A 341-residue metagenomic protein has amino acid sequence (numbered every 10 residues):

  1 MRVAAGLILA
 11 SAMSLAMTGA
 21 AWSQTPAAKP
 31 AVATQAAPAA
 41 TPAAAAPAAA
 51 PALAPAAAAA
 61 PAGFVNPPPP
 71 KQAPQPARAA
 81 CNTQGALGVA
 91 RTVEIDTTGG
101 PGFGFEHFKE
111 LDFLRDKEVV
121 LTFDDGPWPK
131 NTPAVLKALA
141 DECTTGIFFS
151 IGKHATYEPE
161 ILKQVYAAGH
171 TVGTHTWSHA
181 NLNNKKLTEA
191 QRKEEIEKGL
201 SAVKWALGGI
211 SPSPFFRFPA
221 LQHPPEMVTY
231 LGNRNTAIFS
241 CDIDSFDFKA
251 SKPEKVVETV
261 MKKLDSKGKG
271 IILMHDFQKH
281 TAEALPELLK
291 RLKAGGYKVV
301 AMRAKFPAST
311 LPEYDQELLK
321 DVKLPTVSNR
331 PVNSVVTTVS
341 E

Functional and structural regions predicted by a protein language model:
R2-G6, G19-T122, W128-D141, K255 (+2 more regions): N-terminal pre-catalytic segment of deacetylase/amide-hydrolase enzymes
S11-A20: Hydrophobic h-region of N-terminal signal peptides that target proteins for export in Gram-negative bacteria
C81-E189, E195-K204, G208-S213, G268 (+1 more regions): Active-site beta->alpha N-cap acidic-glycine motif
F123-G126, F149-K153, T176-W177, R217-L221 (+3 more regions): Active-site-proximal beta-strand/loop segments in catalytic clefts of secreted hydrolases
D124, L139, V172, F216-P219 (+3 more regions): Divalent metal-coordination and catalytic microenvironments
N131, A180-G208, Q222-G268, T281: Alpha-helical scaffold elements lining the catalytic groove of polysaccharide deacetylases
T145, T171, A237, D244 (+1 more regions): Residue-level detector of anion-binding/catalytic polar loops
M261, D265-R303: Catalytic grooves of carbohydrate-active enzymes
